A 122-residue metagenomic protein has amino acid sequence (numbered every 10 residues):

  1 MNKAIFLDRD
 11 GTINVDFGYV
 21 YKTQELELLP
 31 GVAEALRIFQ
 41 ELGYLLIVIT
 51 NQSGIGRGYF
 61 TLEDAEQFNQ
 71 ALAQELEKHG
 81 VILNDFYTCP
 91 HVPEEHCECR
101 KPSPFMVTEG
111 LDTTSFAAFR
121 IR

Functional and structural regions predicted by a protein language model:
M1-I47: Active-site neighborhood of HAD-like aspartate-dependent phosphohydrolases
Q24-E25, G58-E63, C97-K101: Short, solvent-exposed loop/turn segments at secondary-structure boundaries
V32, L36-N69, I82-E94, I121: Substrate-recognition element of Asp-dependent hydrolases with the DxDx(T/V) motif
L72-E77, L111: Conserved hydrophobic residues forming the short capping helix/wall of the S-adenosyl-L-methionine
R100-R122: Conserved Lys-Pro-Asp/Glu-containing loop-to-beta segment of HAD-superfamily phosphomonoesterases, centered on
